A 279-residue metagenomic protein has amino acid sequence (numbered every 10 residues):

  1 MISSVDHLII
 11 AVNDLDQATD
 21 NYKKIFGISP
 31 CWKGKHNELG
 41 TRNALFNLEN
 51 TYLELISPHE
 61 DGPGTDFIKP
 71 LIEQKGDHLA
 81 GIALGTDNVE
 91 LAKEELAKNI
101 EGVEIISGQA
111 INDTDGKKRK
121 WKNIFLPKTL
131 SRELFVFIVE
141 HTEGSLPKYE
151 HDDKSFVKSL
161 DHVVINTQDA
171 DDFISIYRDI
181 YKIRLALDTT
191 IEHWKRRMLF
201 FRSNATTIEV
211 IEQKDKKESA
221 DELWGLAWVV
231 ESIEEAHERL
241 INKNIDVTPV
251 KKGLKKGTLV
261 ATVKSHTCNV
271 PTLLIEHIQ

Functional and structural regions predicted by a protein language model:
M1-D16, D77-L84, F137-I174, L223-L226: N-terminal beta-strand motif that seeds the catalytic metal site of vicinal oxygen chelate
M1-N50, S57-G62: An N-terminus-focused feature that recognizes amino-terminal "leader" regions
Q17, V89-E94, D171-D172, S232-E238: Short, conserved charged micro-motifs
A18-K23, F46, L96, F173-R178 (+2 more regions): Conserved active-site tyrosine of GNAT-family acetyltransferases
L53-I56, P63-I68, K75: A broadly used, surface-exposed interaction patch
E54, E90-F156, T190-K195, L199-S203 (+2 more regions): Vicinal oxygen chelate
E60-T65, V230-I233: A low-complexity, Ser/Thr/Gly/Pro-enriched, surface-exposed linker/loop concept that marks segments flanking
S175-I176, A186-D188, M198-V229, E234-E238: Acidic/His-leaning functional-site neighborhoods
